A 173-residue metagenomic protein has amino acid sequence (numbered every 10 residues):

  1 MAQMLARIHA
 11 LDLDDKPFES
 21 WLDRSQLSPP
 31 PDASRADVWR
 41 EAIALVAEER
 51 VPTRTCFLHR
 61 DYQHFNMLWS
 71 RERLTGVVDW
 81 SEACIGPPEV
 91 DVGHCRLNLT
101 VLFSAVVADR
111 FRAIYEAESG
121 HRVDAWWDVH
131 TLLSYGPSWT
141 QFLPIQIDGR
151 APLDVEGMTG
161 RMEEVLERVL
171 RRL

Functional and structural regions predicted by a protein language model:
M1-E49, T53-T55, C84-G86, E156: A cross-family kinase active-site recognition segment
I8-D15, R50, F103, S119 (+2 more regions): A general structural signal marking secondary-structure boundaries and capping sites
K16-E19, L143-R161: Hydrophobic/aromatic-rich alpha-helical bundle segments in the mid-to-C-terminal region
A44-V90: Active-site acidic catalytic loop and adjacent metal/ATP-binding pocket of ATP-dependent phosphoryl transfer enzymes
G76, G93-C95, E156: Glycine-rich, phosphate-binding/catalytic loops in enzymes
E89-H121, L133-R150: Active-site activation/catalytic loop segments of kinase-like enzymes and analogous catalytic loops in related
L132-Q141, G157-R161, V165: Non-catalytic, C-terminal membrane-associated alpha-helical segments of glycosyltransferases
L166-L173: Regulatory N- and C-terminal appendages and interdomain linkers associated with kinase/kinase-like NTP transferase
